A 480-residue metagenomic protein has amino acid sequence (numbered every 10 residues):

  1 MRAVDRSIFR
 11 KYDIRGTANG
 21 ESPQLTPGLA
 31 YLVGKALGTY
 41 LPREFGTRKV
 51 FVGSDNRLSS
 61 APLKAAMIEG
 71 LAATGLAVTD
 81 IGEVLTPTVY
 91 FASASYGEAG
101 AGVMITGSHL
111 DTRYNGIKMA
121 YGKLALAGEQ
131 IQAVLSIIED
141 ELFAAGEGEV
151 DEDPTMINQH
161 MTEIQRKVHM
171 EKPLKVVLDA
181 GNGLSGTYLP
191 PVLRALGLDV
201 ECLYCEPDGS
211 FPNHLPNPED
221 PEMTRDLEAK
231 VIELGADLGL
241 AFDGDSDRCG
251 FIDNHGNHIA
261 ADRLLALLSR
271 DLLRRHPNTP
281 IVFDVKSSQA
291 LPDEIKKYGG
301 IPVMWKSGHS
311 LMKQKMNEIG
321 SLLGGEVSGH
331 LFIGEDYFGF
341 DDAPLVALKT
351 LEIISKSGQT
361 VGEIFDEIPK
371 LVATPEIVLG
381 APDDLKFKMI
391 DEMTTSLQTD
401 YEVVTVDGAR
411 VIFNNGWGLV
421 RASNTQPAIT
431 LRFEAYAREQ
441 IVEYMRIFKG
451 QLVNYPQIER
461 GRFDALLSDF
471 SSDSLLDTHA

Functional and structural regions predicted by a protein language model:
M1-E69, A73-T74, D153-L174: An N-terminal, well-structured beta->alpha segment
G38-T39, R43-Y114, T162, V192-I252: N-terminal small/polar loop signature for handling phosphorylated ligands or for N-terminal nucleophile
G46-D55, K175-V177, T279-V285, L322: Short glycine-rich phosphate-binding loop at a beta-alpha junction
V52-S54, Y121, L178-A180, N213 (+2 more regions): Short glycine-centered, acidic/aromatic-flanked micro-motifs in structured strand/loop junctions that mark active-site
V78-P87, H258-A261, F283-D284, W305: Active-site nucleophile and cofactor-binding loops and adjacent substrate-binding regions of central metabolic enzymes
T112, M119-G128, S136, K172 (+1 more regions): Replace "Mg2+/Mn2+-dependent" with "divalent metal-dependent
R113-L234: Gly/Ser/Thr-enriched, mixed-charge loops and adjacent short helices that form phosphate/oxyanion-binding elements
L238, H276-A480: Phosphate-binding and adjacent anionic-ligand microenvironments
